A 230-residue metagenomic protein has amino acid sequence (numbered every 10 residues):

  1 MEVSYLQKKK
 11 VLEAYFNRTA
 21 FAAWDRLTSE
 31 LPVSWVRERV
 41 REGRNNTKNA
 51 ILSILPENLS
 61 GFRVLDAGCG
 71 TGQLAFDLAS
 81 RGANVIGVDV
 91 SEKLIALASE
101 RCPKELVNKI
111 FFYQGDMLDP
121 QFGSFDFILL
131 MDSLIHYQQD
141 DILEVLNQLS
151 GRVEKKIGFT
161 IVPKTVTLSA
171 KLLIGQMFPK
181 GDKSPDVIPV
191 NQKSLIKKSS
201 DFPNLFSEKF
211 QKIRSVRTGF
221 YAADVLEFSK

Functional and structural regions predicted by a protein language model:
S4-L59, T71-Q121, E144, Q148 (+1 more regions): Class I (Rossmann-like) S-adenosyl-L-methionine-dependent methyltransferase catalytic domain, capturing the SAM-binding
F62-G68: Conserved class I S-adenosyl-L-methionine
L129: A conserved beta-strand element that flanks and buttresses the S-adenosyl-L-methionine
D132-S133: Short catalytic micro-motifs in class I SAM-dependent methyltransferases
H136-Y137: A short His-aromatic
R152-K156: Short glycine-dipeptide loop
